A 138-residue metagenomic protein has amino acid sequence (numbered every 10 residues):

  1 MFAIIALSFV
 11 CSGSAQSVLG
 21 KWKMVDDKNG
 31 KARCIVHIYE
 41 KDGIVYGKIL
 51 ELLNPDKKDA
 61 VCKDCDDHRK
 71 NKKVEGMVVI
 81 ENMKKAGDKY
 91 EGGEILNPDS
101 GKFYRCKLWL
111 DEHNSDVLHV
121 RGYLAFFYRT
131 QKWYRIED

Functional and structural regions predicted by a protein language model:
M1-I4: Sec-dependent signal peptide recognition, specifically the positively charged N-region followed immediately by
V10-S12: N-terminal signal peptide c-region/cleavage motif recognized by signal peptidases
S14-Q16: Boundary of Sec targeting at the N-terminus
G20-K21: A glycine-anchored, Pro-Gly-centered beta-turn/N-cap motif
D26, K31-D99, F103-R105: Central antiparallel beta-sheet cores of small beta-barrel/beta-sandwich binding domains
K107-L110, S115-L118: C-terminal terminal-subdomain/extension
L118-R129: Short, exposed beta-strand-loop hairpins at the edges of beta-sheets in extracellular/periplasmic proteins
